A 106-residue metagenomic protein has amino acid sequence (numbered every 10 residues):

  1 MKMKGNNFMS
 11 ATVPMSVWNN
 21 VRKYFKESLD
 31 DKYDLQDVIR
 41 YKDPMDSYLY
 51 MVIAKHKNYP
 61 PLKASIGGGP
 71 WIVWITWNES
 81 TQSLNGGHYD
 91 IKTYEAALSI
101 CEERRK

Functional and structural regions predicted by a protein language model:
K2-M45: Negatively charged, low-complexity tracts enriched in Asp/Glu with abundant Ser/Thr
M9, V52, L62, Y94-E95: N-terminal cationic amphipathic segment used for targeting or macromolecule association
V38, G87-H88: Predominantly a core beta-strand signature of beta-propeller blades across repeat-based propeller domains
D46-Y50: A contiguous strand-loop segment
M51-G87, R104: Short aromatic-glycine-(Arg/Gly/Cys) micro-motifs in beta-strand/loop hairpins
D90-K106: A short, charged, amphipathic alpha-helix used as a generic interaction element across diverse proteins
